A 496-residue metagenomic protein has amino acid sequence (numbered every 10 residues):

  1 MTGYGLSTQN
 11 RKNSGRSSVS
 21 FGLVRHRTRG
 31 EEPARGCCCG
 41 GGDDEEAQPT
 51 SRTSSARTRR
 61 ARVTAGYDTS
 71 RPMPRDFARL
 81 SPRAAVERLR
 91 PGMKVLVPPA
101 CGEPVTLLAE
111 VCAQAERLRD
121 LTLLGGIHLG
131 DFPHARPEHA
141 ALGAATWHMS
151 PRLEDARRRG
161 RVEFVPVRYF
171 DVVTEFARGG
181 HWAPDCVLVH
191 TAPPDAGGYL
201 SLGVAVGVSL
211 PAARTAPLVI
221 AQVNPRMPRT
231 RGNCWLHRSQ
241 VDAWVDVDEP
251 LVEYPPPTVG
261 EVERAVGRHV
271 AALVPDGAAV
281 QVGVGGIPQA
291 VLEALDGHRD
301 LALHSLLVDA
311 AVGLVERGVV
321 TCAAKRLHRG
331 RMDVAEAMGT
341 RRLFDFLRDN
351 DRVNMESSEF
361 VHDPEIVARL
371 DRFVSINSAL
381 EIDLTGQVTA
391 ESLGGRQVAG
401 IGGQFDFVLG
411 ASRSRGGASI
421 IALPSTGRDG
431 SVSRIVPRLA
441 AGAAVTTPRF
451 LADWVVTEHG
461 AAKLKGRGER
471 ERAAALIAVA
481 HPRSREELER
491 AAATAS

Functional and structural regions predicted by a protein language model:
Y4, D43-D44, Y67: Acidic/polar hotspots within intrinsically disordered regions
Y4, Q9-N13, L23: Hydrophobic alpha-helical signal/anchor motif
Q9-K12, E31, E45-E46: Charged/polar low-complexity intrinsically disordered segments
N10-R11, G15, R52-A56: Hydrophobic, low-acid, alpha-helix-prone terminal segments
C38-Q48, A56, A61: Residue-level detector of structural "landmarks"
Y67-S496: Conserved alpha/beta enzyme-core scaffold
